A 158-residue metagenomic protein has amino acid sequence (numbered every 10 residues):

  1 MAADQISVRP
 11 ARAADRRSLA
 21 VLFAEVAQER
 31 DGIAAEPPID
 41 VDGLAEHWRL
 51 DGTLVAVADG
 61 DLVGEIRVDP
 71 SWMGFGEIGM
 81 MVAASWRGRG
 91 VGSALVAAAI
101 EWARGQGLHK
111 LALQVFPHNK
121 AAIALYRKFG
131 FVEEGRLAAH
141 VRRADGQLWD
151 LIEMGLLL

Functional and structural regions predicted by a protein language model:
A2, W149-L158: Terminal substrate-recognition subdomain of acyl/acetyltransferases
S7-L19: A short beta-loop-alpha structural element at the N-terminal edge of CoA-dependent acyl/N-acetyltransferase catalytic
P10-A13, A24-S85, V96-A97, W102 (+1 more regions): Acetyl-CoA-dependent GNAT
S18, E77, M81, A121: Amphipathic alpha-helical recognition patches that constitute DNA-binding helices
G88-E101, G105, A124-K128: Conserved acetyl-CoA-binding loop-helix of GNAT-fold acetyltransferases
V96, N119-A122, A139-A144: Short glycine/proline-centered loop/turn elements that form peptide/ligand docking sites
K110-V115, R127, V132-L148: Conserved catalytic-core motifs of GNAT/GCN5-like acyltransferases
